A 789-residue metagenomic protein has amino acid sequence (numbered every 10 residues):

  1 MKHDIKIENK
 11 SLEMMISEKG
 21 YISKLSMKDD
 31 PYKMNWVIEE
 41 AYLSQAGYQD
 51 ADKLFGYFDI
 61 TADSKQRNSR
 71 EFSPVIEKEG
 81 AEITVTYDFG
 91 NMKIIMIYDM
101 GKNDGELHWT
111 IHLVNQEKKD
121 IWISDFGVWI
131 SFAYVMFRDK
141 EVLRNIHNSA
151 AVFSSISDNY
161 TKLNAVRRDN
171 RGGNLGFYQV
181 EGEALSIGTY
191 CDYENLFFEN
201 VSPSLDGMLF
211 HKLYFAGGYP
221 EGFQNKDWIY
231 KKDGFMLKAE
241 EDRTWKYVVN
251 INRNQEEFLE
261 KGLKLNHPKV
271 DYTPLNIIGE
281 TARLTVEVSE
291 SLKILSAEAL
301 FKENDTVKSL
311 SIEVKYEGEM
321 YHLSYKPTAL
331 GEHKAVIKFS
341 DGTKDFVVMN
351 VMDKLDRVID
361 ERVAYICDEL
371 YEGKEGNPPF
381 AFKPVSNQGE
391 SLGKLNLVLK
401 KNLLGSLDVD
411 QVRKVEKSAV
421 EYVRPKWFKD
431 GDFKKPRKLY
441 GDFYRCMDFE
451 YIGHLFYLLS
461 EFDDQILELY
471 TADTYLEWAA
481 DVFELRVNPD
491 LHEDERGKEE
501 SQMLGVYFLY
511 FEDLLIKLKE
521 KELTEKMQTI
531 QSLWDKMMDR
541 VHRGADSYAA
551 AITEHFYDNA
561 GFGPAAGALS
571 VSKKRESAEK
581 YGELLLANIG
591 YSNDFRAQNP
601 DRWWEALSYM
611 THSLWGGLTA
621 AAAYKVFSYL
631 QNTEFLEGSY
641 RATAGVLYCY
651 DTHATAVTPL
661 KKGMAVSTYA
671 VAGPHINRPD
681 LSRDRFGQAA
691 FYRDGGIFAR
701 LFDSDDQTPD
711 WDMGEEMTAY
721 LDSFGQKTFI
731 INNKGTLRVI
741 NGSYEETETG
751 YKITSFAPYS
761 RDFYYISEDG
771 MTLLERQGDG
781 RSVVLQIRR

Functional and structural regions predicted by a protein language model:
K2-T86, M136-D139, L143, H147-F153 (+2 more regions): Acidic-aromatic substrate-binding/catalytic surfaces of carbohydrate-active enzymes
I83-N103, R253-T273: Low-complexity, acidic Ser/Thr/Pro/Gly-rich terminal tails and inter-domain linkers that flank the onset of structured
D88-M92, G101-K162, T343: Acidic (Asp/Glu-rich), glycine- and aromatic
M136-K140, K261, N266-T281, K344-F380: Low-complexity, Pro/Ser/Thr- and charge-rich linker/hinge segments at domain boundaries
F235-R253, L774-I787: Short Pro-Gly-centered flexible turn/kink motifs
E256-N276, S532, K536, R540 (+1 more regions): Terminal, non-catalytic domain-edge segments
E290-V358: Extended acidic/polar, glycine-enriched regions that form or flank non-catalytic beta-rich accessory modules
K354-Y624: Catalytic cores of extracellular degradative/oxidative enzymes
